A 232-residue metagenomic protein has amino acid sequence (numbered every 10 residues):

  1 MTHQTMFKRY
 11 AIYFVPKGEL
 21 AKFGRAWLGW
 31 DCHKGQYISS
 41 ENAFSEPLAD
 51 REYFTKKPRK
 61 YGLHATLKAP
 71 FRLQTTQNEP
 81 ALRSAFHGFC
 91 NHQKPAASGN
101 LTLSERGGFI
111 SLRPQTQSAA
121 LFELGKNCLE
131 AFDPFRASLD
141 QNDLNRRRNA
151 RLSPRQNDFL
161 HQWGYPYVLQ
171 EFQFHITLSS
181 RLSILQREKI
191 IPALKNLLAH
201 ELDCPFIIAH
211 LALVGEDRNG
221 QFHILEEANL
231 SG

Functional and structural regions predicted by a protein language model:
T2-R106, A119, E123-L202, R218-G232: Basic, often amphipathic N-terminal segments
C204-P205, L211-L213: Interaction-mediating elements
